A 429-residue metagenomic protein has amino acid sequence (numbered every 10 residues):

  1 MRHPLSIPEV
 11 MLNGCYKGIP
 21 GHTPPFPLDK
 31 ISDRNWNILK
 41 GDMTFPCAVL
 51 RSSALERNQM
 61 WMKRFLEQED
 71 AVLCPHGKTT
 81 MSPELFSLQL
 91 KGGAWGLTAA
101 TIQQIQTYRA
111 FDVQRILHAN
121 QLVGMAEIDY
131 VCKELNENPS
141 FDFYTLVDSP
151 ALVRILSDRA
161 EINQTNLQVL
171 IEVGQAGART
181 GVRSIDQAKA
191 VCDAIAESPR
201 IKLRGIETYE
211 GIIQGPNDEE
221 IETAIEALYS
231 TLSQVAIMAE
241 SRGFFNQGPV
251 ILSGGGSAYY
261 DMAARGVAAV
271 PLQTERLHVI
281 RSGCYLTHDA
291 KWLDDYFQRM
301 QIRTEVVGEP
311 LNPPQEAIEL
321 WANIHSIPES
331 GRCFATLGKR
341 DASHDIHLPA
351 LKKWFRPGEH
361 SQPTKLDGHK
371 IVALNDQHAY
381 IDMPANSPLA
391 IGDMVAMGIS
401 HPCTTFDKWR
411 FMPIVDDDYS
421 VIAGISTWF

Functional and structural regions predicted by a protein language model:
M1-K133, I425-F429: A charged N-terminal "starter" segment
S53-W61, A190, A227-Q234, V395: A non-catalytic, amphipathic alpha-helix used as a structural packing/dimerization or gating element in enzyme scaffolds
L55, K78, Y108, I171 (+5 more regions): Conserved, mostly hydrophobic/aromatic
P75-D218, A227: Active-site-proximal beta-alpha core segment in soluble small-molecule metabolic enzymes
Q168, G174-R303: Active-site loop/helix belt of alpha/beta enzymes
T223, Y260-P357: Active-site loop ensemble at the mouth of alpha/beta enzyme cores that anchors a bound cofactor
I327-F429: C-terminal accessory subdomain/extension
